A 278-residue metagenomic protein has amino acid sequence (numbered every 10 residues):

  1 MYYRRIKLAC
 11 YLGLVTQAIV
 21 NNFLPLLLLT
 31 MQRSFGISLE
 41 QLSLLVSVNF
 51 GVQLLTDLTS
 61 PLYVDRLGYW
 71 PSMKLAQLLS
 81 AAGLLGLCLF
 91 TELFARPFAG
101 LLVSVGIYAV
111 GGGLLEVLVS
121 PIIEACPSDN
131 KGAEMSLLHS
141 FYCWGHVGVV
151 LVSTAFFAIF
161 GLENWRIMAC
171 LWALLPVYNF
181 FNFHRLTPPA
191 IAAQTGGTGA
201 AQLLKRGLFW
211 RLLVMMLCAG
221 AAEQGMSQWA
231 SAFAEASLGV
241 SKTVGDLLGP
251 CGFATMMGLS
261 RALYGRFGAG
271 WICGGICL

Functional and structural regions predicted by a protein language model:
M1, P188-L212: Juxtamembrane intracellular "pre-TM" segments in multi-pass secondary transporters
R5-L39, D57, S120, M226-S231: Extracytoplasmic
L24-P25, R206-G258: Extracytoplasmic gate region of multi-pass secondary transporters
L44-L62, C251-L263: Central cavity-lining transmembrane alpha-helices of secondary-active solute carriers, predominantly the Major
L78-A95: C-terminal ends and interior cores of transmembrane alpha-helices in multi-pass membrane transporters/permeases
S104-S140: Cytoplasmic helix-loop-helix junction between adjacent transmembrane helices in 12-TM secondary transporters
D129-N130, L137-P188: Helix-loop-helix hairpin linking two adjacent transmembrane segments in secondary transporters
